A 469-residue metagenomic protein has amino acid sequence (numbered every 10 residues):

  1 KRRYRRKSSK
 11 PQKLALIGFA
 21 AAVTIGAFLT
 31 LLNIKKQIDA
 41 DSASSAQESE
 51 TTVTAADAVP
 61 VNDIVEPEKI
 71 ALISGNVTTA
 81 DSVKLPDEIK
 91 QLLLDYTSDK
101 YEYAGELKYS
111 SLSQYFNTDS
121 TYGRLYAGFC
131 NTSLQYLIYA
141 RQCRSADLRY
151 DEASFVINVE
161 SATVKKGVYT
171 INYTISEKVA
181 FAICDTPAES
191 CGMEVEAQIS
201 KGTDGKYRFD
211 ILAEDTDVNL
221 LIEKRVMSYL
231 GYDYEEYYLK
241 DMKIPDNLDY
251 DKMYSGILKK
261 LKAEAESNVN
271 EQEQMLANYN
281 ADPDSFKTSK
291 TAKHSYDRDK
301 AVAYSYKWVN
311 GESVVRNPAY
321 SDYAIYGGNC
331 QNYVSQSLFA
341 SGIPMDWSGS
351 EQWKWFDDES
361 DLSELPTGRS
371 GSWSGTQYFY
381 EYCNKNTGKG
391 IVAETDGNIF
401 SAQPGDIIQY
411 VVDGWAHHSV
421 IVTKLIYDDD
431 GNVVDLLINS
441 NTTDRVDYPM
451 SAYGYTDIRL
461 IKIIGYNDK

Functional and structural regions predicted by a protein language model:
K1-L92, Y96, I171: Gram-positive cell-envelope targeting signals
D57-D147, K307, R316-S321, Y333 (+1 more regions): Core segments of small alpha/beta cavity-forming domains
L134-D185: Surface-exposed, charged secondary-structure patches
S154-A162, E194-K201, V420: Hydrophobic/aromatic beta-strand elements that line small-molecule binding cavities or substrate pockets in beta-rich
S190-Q274, L436-L437: Short beta-strand edge/turn micro-motifs at domain boundaries
Q272-T367: N-terminal capping segments
D357-L436: ...with weaker cross-activation on analogous glycine-rich loops/strands in unrelated enzymes
G431-V446, M450-K469: Low-complexity, Gly/Ser/Thr/Pro-rich intrinsically disordered linker/tail segments
